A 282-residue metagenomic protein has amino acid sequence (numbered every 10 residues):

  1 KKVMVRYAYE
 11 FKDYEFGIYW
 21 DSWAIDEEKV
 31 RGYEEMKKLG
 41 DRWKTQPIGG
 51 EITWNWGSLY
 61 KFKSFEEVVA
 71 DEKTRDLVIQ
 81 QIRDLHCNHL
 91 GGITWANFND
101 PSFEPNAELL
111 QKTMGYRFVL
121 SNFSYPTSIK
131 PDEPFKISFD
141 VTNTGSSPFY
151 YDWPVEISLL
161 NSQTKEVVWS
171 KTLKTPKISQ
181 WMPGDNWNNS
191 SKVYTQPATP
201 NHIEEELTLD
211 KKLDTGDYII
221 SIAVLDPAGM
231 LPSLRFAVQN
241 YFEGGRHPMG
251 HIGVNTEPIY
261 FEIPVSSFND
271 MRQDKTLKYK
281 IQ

Functional and structural regions predicted by a protein language model:
K1-A96: Catalytic-core regions of glycoside hydrolase
A24-E27, P47, S58-Y60, N99 (+4 more regions): Short, isolated positions within intrinsically disordered regulatory regions of eukaryotic proteins
V68-A70, A96-P101, F135-S138: A short linear-motif detector with a strong N-terminal bias
E72, S102-P105, E204, D210: Generic, low-specificity signal for short hydrophobic/alpha-helical stretches with a mild N-terminal bias, encompassing
T74-Y125: Catalytic cores of secreted or luminal carbohydrate-active enzymes
Q111-Q282: Extracellular/luminal regions of secreted and cell-surface proteins that mediate adhesion/ECM remodeling
